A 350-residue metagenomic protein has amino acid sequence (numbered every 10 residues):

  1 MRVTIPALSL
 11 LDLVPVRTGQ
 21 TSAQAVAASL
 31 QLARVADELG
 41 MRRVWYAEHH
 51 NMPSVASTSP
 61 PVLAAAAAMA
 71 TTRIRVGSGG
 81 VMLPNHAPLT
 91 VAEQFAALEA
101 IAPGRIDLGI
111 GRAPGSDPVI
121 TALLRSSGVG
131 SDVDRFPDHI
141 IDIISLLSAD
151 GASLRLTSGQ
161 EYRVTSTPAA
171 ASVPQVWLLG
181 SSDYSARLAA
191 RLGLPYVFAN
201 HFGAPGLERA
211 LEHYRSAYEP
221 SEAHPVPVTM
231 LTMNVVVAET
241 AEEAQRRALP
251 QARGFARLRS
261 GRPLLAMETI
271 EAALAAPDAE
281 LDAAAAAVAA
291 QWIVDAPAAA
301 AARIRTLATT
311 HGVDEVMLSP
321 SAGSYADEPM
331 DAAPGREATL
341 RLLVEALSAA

Functional and structural regions predicted by a protein language model:
M1-I74, E337-E345: N-terminal beta1-alpha1-beta2 module of alpha/beta enzyme domains
R2-T4, D37-E38, A65-R73, F95 (+4 more regions): Acidic (Asp/Glu)-rich catalytic clusters
R2-T4, V129-T165, G206-D314: An alpha-helical appendage that flanks or caps ligand/catalytic pockets
T4-S22, P84-G151, Y196, G335: Flexible, glycine-rich active-site loops centered on histidine and acidic residues that chelate a metal or position
L8-D12, V44-Y46, V76-G79, I106-I110 (+4 more regions): Hydrophobic faces of well-ordered beta-strands that scaffold small-molecule active sites in alpha/beta enzyme cores
D12-A27, G79-L89, A170-G180, A238 (+1 more regions): Active-site mouth loops of central-metabolism enzymes
R43-L63, M82, F202, P320-A332: Glycine-rich, proline-tolerant flexible connector loops at the mouths of alpha/beta enzymes
S182-P205, A210-L211: A conserved active-site cap/scaffold subdomain adjacent to cofactor or substrate pockets
